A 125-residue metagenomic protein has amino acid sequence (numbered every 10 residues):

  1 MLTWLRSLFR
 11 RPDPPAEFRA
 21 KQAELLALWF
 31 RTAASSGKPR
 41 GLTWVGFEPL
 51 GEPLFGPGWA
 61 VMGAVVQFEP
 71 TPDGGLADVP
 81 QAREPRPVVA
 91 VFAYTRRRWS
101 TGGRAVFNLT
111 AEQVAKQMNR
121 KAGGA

Functional and structural regions predicted by a protein language model:
L2-V61, E69: N-terminal topogenic membrane-targeting module
L5-F9, A82, T110: Residue-level signal for functionally critical sites in structured catalytic/ligand-binding pockets
A33, E48, L76-D78, P85 (+1 more regions): Residue-level detector of functional hotspots within protein domains
V66-T95: Exposed beta-sheet edge and beta->alpha loop/turn motif
R83-P85, T101-A125: Low-complexity, intrinsically disordered terminal/linker segments enriched in charged and Gly/Pro repeats
